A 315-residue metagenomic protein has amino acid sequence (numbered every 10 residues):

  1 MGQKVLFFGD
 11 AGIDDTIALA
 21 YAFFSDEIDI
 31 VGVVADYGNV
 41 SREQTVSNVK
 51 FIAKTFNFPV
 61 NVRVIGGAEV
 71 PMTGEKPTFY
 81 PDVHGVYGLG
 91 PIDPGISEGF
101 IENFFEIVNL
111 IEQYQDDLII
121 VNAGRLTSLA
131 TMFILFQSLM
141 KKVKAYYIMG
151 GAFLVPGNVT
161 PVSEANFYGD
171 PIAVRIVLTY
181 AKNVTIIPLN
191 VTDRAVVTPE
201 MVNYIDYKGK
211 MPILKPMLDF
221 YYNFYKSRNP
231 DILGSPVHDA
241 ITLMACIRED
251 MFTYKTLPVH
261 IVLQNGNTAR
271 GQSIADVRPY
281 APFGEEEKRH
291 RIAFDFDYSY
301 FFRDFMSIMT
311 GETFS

Functional and structural regions predicted by a protein language model:
G2, A20-I30, Y168, I187-S315: Conformational coupling and interaction surfaces
G2, P59-N61, Q115, T256: Short secondary-structure junction motifs
G2-F51, D93-R194, P199: Active-site histidine-anchored catalytic micro-motif
V46-F56, V60-Q113, R289-D297, M306 (+1 more regions): Metal-dependent C-N hydrolase catalytic cores
V64, V177, L243: A residue-level signal for conserved active-site and pocket-lining positions in enzyme catalytic cores
P77-G85, T160-E164, V202-N203: Short, surface-exposed amphipathic charged segments that create phosphate/polyanion-binding patches used for binding
H84, S128, H238: Histidine-centered active-site/metal-ligand motif
G88, V155, E286: Gly-rich Lys/Arg/Thr-decorated short loops/hinges at beta-loop-alpha junctions or inter-strand turns that position
